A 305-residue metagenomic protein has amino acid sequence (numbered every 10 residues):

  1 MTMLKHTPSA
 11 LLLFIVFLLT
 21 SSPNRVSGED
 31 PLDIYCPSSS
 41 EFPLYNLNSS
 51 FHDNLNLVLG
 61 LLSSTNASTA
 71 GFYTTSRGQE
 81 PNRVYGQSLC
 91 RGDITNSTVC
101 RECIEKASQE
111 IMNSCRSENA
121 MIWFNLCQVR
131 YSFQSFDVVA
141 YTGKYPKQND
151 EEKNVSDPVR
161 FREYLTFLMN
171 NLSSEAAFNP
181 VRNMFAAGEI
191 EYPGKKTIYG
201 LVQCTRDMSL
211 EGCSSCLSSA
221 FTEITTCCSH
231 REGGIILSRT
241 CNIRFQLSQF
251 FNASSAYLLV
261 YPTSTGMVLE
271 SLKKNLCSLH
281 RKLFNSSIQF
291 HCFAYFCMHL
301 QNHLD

Functional and structural regions predicted by a protein language model:
T2-D305: Extracellular secretory-pathway ectodomains and N-terminal mature segments of eukaryotic proteins
